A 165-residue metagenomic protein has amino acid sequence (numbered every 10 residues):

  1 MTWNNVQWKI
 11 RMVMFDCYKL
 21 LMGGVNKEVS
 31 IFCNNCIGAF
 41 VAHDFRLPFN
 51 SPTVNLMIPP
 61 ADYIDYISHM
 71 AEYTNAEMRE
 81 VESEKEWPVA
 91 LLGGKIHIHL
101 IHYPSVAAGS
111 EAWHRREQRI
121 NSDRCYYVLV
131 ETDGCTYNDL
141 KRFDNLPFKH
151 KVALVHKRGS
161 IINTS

Functional and structural regions predicted by a protein language model:
M1-K27: Membrane-proximal basic amphipathic "stem/tether" segments
C17-K27, F32-V130, C135-T136, T164: Positively charged, amphipathic N-terminal segments that serve as targeting/anchoring signals
I31, Y127, K149-H156: Short, hydrophobic beta-strand segments that form beta-sheet elements in well-ordered domains
N50-T53, N145-K149: Short, low-complexity, polar/charged sequence segments that are solvent-exposed and flexible
I120, K141-F148: Short, conserved loop/helix-junction motifs that constitute active-site signature segments in enzyme catalytic cores
E131-D133, L154-I161: Short beta-alpha junction loops
L146, H150-K151, I161-S165: SIR2/sirtuin-family catalytic core signature
